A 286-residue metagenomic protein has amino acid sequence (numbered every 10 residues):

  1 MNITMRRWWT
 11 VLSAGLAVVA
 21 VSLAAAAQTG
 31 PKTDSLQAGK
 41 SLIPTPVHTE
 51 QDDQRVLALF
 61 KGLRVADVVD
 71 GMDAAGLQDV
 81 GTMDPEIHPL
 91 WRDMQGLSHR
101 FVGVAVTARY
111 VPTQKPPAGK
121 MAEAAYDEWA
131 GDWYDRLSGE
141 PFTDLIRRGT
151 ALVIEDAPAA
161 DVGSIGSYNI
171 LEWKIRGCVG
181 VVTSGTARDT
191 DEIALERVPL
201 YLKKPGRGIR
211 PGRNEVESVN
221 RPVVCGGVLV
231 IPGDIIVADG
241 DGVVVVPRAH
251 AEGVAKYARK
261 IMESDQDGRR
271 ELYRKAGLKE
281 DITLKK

Functional and structural regions predicted by a protein language model:
N2-G15: Bacterial N-terminal signal peptides that target proteins for export
A24-A27: Boundary at the C-terminal end of the N-terminal hydrophobic targeting segment
K32-Q51, R55, F60-L63, V254-K286: Long terminal accessory segments
T45-D132: N-terminal low-complexity or amphipathic/hydrophobic leaders
D79-G81, V104-T107, G149-V153, C178-V182 (+4 more regions): Structural motif
Y134-D135, E140-S184: Extracellular/luminal Protease-associated
I170-I175, V179-D191, L195-R207: Ligand/cofactor pocket segment of small-molecule handling proteins
K203-D281: Acidic, glycine-rich flexible loop/linker segments
